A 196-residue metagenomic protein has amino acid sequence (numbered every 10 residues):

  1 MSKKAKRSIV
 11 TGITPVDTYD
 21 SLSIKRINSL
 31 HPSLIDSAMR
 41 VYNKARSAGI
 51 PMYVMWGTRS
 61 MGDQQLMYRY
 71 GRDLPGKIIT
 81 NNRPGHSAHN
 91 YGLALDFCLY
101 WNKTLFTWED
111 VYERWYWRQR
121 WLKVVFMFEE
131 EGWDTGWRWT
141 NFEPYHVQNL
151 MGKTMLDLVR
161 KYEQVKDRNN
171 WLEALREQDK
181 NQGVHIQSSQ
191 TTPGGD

Functional and structural regions predicted by a protein language model:
S2, N82-D196: Catalytic cores and adjacent binding grooves of peptidoglycan-active enzymes
I9-W56: Active-site acidic/histidine clusters and adjacent loop/turn architecture that either coordinate catalytic ions
I24-D36, T58-M61, R114-L122, F142: Soluble non-cytosolic domains of exported or imported proteins
D36-M39, N43, Q65, L122 (+1 more regions): Solvent-exposed, polar/charged alpha-helical surfaces in well-ordered, non-transmembrane soluble domains, broadly
N43-I50, R69-D73, E129-W133: Sec-exported extracytoplasmic/periplasmic mature domains
G49-R59, W133-F142: Surface-exposed patches in mature extracellular/periplasmic domains of secreted proteins
Y53-Y70, P144-Y145, L150: Acidic helix-start/capping segments at beta-turn-to-alpha-helix junctions
Q65-K77, K153-Q164: Aromatic- and acidic-residue-enriched segments that line the glycan-binding/catalytic groove of carbohydrate-active
